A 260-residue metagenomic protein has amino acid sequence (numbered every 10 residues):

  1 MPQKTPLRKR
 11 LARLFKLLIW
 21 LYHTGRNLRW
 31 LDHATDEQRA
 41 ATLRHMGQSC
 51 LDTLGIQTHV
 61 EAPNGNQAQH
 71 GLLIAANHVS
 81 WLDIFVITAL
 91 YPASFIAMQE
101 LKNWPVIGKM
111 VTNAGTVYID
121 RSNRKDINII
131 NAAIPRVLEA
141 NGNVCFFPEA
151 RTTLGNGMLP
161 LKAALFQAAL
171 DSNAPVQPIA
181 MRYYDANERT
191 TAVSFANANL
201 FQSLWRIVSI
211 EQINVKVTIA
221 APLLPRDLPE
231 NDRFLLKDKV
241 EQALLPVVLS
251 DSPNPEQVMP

Functional and structural regions predicted by a protein language model:
P2-H59, K109-A114: A transmembrane-helix-recognition feature enriched in membrane-embedded lipid enzymes and envelope glyco-/phospholipid
W20-D32, T53, A68-R124: Catalytic core of membrane glycerolipid acyltransferases/transacylases, capturing the structured, soluble-facing
G71-L73, N143-F147, P175: Residue-level preference for the first positions of well-ordered beta-strands
M98, I119, F147, P178-M181: Generic beta-sheet signal
G108-K109, N156-N231: A cross-family acyltransferase "interaction/gating" segment
V137-F166: Catalytic-site beta-strand/loop segments enriched in glycine and acidic/polar residues
V217-P260: Long, non-transmembrane cytosolic or organellar matrix-exposed soluble domains/tails of integral membrane proteins
